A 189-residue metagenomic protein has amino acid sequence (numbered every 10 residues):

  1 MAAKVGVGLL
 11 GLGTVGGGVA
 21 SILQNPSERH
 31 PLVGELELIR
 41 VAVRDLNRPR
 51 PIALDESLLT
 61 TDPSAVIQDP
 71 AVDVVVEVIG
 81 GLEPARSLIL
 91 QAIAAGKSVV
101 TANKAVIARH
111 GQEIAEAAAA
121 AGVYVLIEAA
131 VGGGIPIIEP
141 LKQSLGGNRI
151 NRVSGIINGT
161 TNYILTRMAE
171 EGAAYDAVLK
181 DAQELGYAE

Functional and structural regions predicted by a protein language model:
M1-A95: N-terminal glycine-/serine-/threonine-rich beta1-alpha1-beta2 phosphate-ribose binding loop of Rossmann-like
L9, G13, G17, T60 (+8 more regions): Electropositive phosphate-/nucleotide-binding environments in soluble metabolic enzymes
L12, E77-G81, N103-K104, A129-A130 (+2 more regions): Glycine- and other small-residue-rich loops at beta-strand/loop junctions that grip anionic moieties
A20-S21, P51-L54, G111-I114, P136-Q143 (+1 more regions): Short acidic, glycine/serine/threonine-rich loops at helix termini
L23, S27-H30, A118, K142-L145: Conserved hydrophobic residues forming the short capping helix/wall of the S-adenosyl-L-methionine
I79, P84-A95, K104-Q143: Rossmann-fold NAD(P)-binding glycine/threonine-rich loop
V99-V100: A short hydrophobic/small-residue beta-strand
A119, Y124-E189: Core active-site phosphate/anionic-ligand binding loop and the adjoining beta-turn-alpha structural block in enzyme
